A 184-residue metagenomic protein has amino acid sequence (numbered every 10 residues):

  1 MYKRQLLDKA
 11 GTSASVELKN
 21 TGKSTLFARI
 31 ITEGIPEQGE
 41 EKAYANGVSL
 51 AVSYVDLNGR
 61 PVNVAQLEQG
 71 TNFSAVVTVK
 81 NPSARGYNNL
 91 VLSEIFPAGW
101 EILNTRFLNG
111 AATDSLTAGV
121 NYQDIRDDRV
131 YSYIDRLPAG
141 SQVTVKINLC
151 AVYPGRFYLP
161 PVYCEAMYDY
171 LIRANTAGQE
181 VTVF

Functional and structural regions predicted by a protein language model:
K3-F184: Long, domain-scale non-catalytic interaction/scaffolding regions in large secretory-pathway and trafficking proteins
